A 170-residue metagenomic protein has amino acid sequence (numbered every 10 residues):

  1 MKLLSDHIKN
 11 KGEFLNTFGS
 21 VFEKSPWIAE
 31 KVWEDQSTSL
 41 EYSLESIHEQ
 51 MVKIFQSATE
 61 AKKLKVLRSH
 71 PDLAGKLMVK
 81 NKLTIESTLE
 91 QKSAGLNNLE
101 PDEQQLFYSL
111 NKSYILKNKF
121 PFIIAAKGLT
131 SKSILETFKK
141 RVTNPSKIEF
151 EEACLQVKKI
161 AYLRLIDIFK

Functional and structural regions predicted by a protein language model:
M1-S20: Charged, compositionally biased N-terminal leader segments and the immediate start of the first structured element
S5-I8, W33-S109, I160-F169: Aromatic-anchored, charged helix-turn/loop surface patch used as a conserved interaction hotspot
E13-T17, I28-K31, I47-Q50, T137: A general alpha-helix detector
T17-L40: Charge-rich, low-complexity N-terminal segments
S20, S37, V52-Q56, I123 (+2 more regions): Amphipathic alpha-helical interaction elements
L99-K170: C-terminal non-catalytic interaction appendages of large macromolecular assemblies
